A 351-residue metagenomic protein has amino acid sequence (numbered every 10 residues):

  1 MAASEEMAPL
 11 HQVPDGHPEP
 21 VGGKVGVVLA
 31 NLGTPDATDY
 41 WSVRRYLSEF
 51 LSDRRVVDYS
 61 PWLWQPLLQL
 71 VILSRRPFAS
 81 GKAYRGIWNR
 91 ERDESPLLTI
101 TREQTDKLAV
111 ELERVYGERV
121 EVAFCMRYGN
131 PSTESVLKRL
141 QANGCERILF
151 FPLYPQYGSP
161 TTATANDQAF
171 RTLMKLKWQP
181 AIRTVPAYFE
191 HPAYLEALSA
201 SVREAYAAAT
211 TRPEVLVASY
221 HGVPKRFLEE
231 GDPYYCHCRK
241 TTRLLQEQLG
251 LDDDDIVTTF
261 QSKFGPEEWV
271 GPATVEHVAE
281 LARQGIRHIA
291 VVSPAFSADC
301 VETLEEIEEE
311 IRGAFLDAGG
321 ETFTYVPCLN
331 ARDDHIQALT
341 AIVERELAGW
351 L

Functional and structural regions predicted by a protein language model:
A2-L351: Active-site-proximal alpha-helix that buttresses catalytic centers in soluble enzyme cores
